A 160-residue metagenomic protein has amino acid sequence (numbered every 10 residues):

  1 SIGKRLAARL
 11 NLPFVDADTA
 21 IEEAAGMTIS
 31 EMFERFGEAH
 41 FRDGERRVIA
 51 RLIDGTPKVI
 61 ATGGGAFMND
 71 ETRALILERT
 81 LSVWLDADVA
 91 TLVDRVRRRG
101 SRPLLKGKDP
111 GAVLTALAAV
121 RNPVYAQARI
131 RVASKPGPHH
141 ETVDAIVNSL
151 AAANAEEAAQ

Functional and structural regions predicted by a protein language model:
S1-E31, G55, L81, A151-Q160: Glycine-rich phosphate-binding loop of ATP-dependent small-molecule kinases
K4, E71-A74, D94-R98, D144-A145: Short amphipathic alpha-helical segments
R5, R9, A119-Q160: NTP-dependent small-molecule kinase module
L12, M27, D70-E71, A87 (+1 more regions): Short beta-to-alpha loop/turn elements within the nucleotide-binding domains of ABC transporters
F14, S82-W84, R129-R131: Conserved beta-strand scaffold positions in the cores of enzyme catalytic domains, especially in NTP/NDP-utilizing
D16-L77, S101-R102, T115, V124: ATP-dependent small-molecule kinase phosphotransfer cores that center on conserved nucleotide phosphate-binding segments
G64-A66, D88-A90, G137-P138: Short glycine-rich anion-binding loops that position phosphate/pyrophosphate groups of nucleotides and phosphorylated
E78-P123: A glycine- and Lys/Arg-enriched "phosphate-lid" helix/loop adjacent to the NTP-binding pocket of small-molecule kinases
